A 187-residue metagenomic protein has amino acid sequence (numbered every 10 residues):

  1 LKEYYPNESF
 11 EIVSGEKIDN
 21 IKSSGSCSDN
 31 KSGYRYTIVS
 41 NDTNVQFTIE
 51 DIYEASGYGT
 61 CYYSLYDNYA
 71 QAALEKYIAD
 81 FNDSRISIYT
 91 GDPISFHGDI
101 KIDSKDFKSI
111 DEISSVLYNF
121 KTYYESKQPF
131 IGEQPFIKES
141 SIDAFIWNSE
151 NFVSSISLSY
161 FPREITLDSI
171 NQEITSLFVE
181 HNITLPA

Functional and structural regions predicted by a protein language model:
L1-E16, A73-I78: Short, non-transmembrane alpha-helical segments in secretory-pathway proteins
E8-D51: Exposed beta-strand-loop-beta-strand "reactive/processing" segments of non-cytosolic proteins
V13, S23, K31, A55-G57 (+3 more regions): Intrinsically disordered, low-complexity segments enriched in small/polar residues
E16, D42, D51-Y53, D92 (+2 more regions): A mature extracytoplasmic/lumenal domain signature
V45-Y69: A short, surface-exposed beta-strand/turn
T60-P186: Metal-dependent nuclease catalytic core centered on acidic motifs
